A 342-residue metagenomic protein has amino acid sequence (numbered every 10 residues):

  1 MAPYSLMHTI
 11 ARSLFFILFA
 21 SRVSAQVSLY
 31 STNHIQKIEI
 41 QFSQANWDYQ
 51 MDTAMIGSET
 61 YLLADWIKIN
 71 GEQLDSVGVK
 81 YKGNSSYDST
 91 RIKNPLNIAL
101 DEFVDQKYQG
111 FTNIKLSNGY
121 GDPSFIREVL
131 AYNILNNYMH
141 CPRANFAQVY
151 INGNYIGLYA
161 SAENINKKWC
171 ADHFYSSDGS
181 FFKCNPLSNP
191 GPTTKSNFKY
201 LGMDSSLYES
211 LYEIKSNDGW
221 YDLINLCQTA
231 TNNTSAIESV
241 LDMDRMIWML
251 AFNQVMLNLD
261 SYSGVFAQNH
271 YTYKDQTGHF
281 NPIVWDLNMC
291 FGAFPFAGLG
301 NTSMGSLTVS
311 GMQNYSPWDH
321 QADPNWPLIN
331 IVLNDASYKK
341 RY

Functional and structural regions predicted by a protein language model:
M1-Q26: Bacterial Sec-dependent N-terminal signal peptides
Q26-Y342: Phosphate/dinucleotide-binding and metal-coordinating scaffold of catalytic cores in nucleotide-dependent enzymes
